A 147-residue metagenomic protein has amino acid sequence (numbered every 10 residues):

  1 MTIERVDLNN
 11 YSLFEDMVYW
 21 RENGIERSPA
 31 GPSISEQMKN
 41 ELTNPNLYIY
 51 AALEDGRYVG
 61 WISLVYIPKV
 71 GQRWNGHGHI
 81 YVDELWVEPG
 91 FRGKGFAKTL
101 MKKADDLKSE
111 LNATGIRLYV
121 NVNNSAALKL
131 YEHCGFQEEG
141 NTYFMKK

Functional and structural regions predicted by a protein language model:
M1-T2: Extreme N-terminal starter segment of soluble prokaryotic enzymes
R5-S12, D16-H77, D83: Acetyl-CoA-dependent GNAT
H79, L128, N141-T142: A short, glycine- and basic residue-enriched loop/turn that sits immediately adjacent to a domain's principal
D83, E88, R92, N121: Residue-level recognition of the GNAT/N-acetyltransferase active site
V87, G93-D106, H133: Conserved acetyl-CoA-binding loop-helix of GNAT-fold acetyltransferases
M101, K108-Y119: Conserved GNAT acetyl-CoA-binding A-motif
T114-A127, F144-K147: Conserved beta-strand-loop-alpha-helix junction that forms the acyl-donor binding cleft
Y131-N141: Conserved acetyl-CoA-binding loop of GNAT-fold acetyltransferases
